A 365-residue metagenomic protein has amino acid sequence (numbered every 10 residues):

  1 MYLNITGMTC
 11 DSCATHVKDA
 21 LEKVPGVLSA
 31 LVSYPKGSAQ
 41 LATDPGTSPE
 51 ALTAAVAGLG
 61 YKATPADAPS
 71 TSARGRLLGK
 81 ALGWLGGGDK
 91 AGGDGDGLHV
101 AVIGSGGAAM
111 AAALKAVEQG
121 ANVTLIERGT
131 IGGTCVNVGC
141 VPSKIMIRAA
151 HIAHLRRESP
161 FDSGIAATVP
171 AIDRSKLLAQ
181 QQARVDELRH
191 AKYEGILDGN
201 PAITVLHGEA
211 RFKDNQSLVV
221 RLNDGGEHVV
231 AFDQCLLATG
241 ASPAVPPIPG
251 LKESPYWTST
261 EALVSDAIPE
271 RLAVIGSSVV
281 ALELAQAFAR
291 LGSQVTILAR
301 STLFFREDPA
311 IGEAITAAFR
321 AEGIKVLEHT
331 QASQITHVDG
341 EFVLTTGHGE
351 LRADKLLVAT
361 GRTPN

Functional and structural regions predicted by a protein language model:
M1-A101: Flexible metal-binding regulatory segments at protein termini and peripheral loops
E22, A113, V117, A285-R290: Gly/Ala-rich phosphate-binding loop of Rossmann-like dinucleotide-binding domains, activating on the conserved
A30, A63, N122-V123, V295: Hydrophobic anchor at the start of a short beta-strand that flanks the dinucleotide cofactor-binding loop
L85-K90, G95-G97, G107, L114-A121 (+5 more regions): Glycine-rich flavin
A101-I103, A210, L218, V229-G240 (+3 more regions): Short hydrophobic core segments
I103-A108, R128-G129, I275-S278: Glycine-rich Rossmann-fold phosphate-binding loop(s) that bind the pyrophosphate of adenine dinucleotide cofactors
D266-T302, R306-E307: Rossmann-like NAD(P)H-binding beta-loop-alpha module
